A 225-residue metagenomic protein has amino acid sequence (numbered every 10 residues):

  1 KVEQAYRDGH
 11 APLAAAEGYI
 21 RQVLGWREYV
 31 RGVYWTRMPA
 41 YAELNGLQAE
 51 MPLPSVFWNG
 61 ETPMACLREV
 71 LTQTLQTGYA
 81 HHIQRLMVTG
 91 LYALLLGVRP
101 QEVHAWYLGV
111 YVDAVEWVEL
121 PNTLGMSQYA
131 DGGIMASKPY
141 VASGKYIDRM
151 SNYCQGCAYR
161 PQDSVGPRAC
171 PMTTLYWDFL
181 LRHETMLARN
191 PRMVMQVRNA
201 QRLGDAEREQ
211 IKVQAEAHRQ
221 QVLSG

Functional and structural regions predicted by a protein language model:
V2-G225: C-terminal catalytic domain of photolyase/cryptochrome flavoproteins, centering on the FAD-binding pocket
